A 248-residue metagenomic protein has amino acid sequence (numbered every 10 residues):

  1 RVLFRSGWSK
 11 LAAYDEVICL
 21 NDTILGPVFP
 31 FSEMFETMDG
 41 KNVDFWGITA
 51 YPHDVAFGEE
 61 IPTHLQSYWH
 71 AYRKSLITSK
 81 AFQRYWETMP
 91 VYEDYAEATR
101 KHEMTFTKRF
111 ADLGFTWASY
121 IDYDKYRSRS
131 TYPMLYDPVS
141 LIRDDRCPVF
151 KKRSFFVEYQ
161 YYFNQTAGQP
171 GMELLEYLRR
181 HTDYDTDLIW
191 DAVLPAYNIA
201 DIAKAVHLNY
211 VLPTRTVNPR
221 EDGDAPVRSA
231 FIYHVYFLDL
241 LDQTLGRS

Functional and structural regions predicted by a protein language model:
R1-S248: ER/Golgi luminal nucleotide-sugar-dependent glycosyltransferases, focusing on the catalytic module
